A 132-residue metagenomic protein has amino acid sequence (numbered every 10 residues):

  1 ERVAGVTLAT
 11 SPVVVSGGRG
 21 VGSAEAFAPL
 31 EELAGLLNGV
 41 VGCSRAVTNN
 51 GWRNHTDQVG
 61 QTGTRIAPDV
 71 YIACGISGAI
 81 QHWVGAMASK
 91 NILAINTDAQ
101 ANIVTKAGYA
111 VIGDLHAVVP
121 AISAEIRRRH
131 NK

Functional and structural regions predicted by a protein language model:
E1-K132: N-terminal glycine-rich FAD/FM-binding segment characteristic of electron-transfer flavoproteins
